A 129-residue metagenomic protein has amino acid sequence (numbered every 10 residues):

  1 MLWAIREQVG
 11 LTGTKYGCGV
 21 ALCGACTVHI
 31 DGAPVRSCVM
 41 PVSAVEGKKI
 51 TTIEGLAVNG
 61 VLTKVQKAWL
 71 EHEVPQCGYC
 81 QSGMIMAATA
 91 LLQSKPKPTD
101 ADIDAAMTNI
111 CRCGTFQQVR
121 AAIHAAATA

Functional and structural regions predicted by a protein language model:
L2-A129: Signature of N-terminal electron-transfer/Fe-S-associated modules in redox systems
